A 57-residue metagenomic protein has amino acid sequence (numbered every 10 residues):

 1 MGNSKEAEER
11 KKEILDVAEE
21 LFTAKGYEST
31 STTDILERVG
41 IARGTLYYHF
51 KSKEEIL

Functional and structural regions predicted by a protein language model:
M1-K25, S29-I41, E54-E55: Basic, helix-initiating cap at the start of DNA-binding domains
G40-F50: Short hydrophobic/aromatic patch on the recognition helix
Y48, I56-L57: Short, surface-exposed, charged/polar-biased interaction segments
